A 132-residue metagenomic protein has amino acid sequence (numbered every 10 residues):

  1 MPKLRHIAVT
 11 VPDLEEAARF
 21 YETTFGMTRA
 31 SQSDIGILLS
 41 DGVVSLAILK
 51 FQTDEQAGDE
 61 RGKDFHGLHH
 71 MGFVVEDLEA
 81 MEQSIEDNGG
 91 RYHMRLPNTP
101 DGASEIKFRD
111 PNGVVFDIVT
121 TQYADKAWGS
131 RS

Functional and structural regions predicted by a protein language model:
M1-E15, L68-F73, Q122-S132: N-terminal beta-strand motif that seeds the catalytic metal site of vicinal oxygen chelate
D13-T28: Amphipathic alpha-helical segments
R19, T23, E79-D87: Replace "anionic and nucleotidyl ligands
G26-Q32, R91-L96: Short secondary-structure junctions
T28-G62, R109, V115-Q122: Conserved short beta-strand elements that form part of the metal-binding/catalytic scaffold of enzyme active sites
S33, G67, G102: Exposed loop/turn and edge beta-strand positions of beta-sandwich/beta-sheet ligand-binding modules
R61-H69: Helix-adjacent hinge/juxtasegments
E82-S132: Vicinal oxygen chelate
